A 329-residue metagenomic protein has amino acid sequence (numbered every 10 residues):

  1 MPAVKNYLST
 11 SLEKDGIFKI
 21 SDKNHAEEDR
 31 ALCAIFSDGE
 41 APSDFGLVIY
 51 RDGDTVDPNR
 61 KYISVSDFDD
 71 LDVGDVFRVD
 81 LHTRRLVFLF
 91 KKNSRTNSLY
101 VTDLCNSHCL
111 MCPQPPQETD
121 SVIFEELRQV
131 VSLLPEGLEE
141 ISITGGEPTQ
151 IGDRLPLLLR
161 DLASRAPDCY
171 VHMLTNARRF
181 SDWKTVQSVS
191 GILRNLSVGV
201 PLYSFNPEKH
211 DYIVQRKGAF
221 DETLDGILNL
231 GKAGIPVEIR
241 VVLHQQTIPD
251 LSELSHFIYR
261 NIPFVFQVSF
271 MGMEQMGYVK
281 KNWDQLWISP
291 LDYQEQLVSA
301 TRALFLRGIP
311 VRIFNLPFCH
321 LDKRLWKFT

Functional and structural regions predicted by a protein language model:
M1-R95: Flexible, acidic/Gly-rich N-terminal and inter-domain linker regions that tether and position cofactor-handling modules
D52-L81, P290-T329: A broadly conserved sequence feature marking short terminus-proximal activation segments in nucleic acid-centric
L89-F124: Canonical Radical SAM [4Fe-4S] cluster-binding loop centered on the CxxxCxxC motif and its immediate flanking residues
N106, F205, H244, Q275 (+1 more regions): Short, solvent-exposed loop/turn segments at secondary-structure junctions
C112-F124, E136-I151, A163-D182, S190-L224 (+2 more regions): Core AdoMet radical
P113, L159-R165, S190, L228-G231 (+1 more regions): Surface-exposed amphipathic alpha-helices with a cationic face
G152-R160, S181-S190, P249-H256: Distinct, well-ordered alpha-helical segments
L196-S197, D221-N315: Conserved C-terminal portion of the radical SAM core fold that forms the substrate/S-adenosylmethionine-binding
